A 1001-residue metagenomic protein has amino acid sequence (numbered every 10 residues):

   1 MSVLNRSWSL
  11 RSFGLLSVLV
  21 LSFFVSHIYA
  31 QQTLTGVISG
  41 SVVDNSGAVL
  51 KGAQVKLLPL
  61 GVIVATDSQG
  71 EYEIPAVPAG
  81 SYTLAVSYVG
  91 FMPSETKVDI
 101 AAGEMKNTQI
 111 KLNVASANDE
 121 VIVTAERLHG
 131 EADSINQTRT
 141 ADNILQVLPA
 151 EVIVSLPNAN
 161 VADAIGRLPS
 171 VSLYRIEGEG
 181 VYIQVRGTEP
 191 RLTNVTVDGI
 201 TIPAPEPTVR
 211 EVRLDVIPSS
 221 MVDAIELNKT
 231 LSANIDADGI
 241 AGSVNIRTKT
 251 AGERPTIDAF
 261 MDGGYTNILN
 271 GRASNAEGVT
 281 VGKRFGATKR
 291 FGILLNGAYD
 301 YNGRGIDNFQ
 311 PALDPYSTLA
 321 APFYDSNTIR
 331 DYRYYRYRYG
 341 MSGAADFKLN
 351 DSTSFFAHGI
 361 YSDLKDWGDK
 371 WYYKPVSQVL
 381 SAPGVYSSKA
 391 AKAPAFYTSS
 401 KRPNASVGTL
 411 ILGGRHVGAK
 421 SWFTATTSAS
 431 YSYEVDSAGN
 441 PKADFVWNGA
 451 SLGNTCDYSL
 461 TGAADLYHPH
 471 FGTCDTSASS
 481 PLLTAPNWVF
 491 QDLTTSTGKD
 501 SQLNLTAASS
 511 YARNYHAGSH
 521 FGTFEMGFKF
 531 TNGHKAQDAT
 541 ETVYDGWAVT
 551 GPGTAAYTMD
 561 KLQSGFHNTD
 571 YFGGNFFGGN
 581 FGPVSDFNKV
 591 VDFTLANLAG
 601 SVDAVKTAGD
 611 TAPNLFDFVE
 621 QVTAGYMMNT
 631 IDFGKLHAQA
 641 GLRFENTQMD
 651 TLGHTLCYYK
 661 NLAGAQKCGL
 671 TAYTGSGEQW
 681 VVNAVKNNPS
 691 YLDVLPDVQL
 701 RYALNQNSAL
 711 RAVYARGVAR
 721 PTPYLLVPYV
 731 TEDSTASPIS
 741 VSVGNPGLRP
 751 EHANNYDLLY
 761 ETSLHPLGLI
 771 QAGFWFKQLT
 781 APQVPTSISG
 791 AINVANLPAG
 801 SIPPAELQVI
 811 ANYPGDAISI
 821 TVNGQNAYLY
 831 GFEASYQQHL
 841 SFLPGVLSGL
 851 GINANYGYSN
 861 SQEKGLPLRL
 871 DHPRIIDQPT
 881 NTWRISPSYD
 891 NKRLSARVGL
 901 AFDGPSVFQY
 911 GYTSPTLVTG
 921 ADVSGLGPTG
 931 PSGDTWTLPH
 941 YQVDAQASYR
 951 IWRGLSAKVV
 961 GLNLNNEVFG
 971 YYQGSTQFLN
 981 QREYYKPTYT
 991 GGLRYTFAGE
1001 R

Functional and structural regions predicted by a protein language model:
S26-H129: Periplasm-facing N-terminal accessory domains of Gram-negative outer-membrane beta-barrel systems
Q54-K56, L60-A65, I122-L156, Y182 (+3 more regions): N-terminal periplasmic "start-of-domain" segments of outer-membrane beta-barrel proteins
N107-I110, V161-A164, V181-Q184, T196 (+3 more regions): N-terminal periplasmic accessory domains that precede and gate Gram-negative outer-membrane beta-barrel machines
A162-T201, K229: Extracytoplasmic beta-strand/coil segments of soluble accessory domains associated with Gram-negative outer-membrane
I200-K229, V279: Short acidic/polar hinge/loop motifs at secondary-structure boundaries that mediate gating or recognition
N270-S377, A395, S399-G413, G418 (+1 more regions): Transmembrane beta-barrel wall of Gram-negative outer-membrane proteins
A548, F902-G920, T937, S948-R1001: C-terminal beta-signal and adjacent terminal beta-strands/loops of Gram-negative outer-membrane beta-barrel proteins
W775-L779, Q783-G790, A795-Y912: Gram-negative outer-membrane beta-barrel transporters
